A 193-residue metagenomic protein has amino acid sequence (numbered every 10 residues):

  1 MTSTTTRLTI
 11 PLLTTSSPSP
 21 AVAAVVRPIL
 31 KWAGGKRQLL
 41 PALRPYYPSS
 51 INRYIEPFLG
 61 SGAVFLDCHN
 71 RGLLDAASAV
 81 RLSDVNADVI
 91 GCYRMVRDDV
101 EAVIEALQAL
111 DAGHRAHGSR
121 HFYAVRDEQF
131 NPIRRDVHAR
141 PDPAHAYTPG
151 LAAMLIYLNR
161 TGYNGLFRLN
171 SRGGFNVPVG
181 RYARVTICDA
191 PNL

Functional and structural regions predicted by a protein language model:
S3-A42, D99-L193: SAM-dependent nucleic-acid methyltransferase catalytic core
P45-Y46, S50-N131, T186, N192: SAM cofactor-binding core of SAM-dependent methyltransferases, primarily the Rossmann-like beta-alpha-beta module
